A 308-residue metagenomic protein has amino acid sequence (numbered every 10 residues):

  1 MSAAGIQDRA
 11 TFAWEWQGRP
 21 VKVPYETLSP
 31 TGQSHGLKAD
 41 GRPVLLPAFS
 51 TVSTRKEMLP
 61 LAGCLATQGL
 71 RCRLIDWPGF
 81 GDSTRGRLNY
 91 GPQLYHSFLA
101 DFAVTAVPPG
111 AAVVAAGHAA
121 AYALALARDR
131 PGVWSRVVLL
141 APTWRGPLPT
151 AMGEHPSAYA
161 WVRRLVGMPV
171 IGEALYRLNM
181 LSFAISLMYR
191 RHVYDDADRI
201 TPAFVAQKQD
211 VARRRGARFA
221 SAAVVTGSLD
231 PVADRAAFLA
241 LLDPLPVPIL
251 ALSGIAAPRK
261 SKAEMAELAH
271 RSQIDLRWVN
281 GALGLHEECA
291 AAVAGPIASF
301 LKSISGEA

Functional and structural regions predicted by a protein language model:
S2-K22: N-terminal cap/lid segment of alpha/beta-hydrolase-fold proteins
Q17, L59, L74-H118, W144 (+1 more regions): Active-site loop/oxyanion-hole signature of alpha/beta-hydrolase fold enzymes
L28-S29, H35-D82: Conserved HGGG/HGGXW glycine-rich cap/lid loop of the alpha/beta-hydrolase fold
A120-P131, V137: Short glycine-enriched nucleophile-adjacent loop and the immediately C-terminal alpha-helix near the catalytic center
W134-I171: Flexible "cap/lid" loop of the alpha/beta hydrolase fold
R177-L241: Conserved alpha/beta-hydrolase catalytic His-Asp/Glu region
P244-G281: Conserved loop-alpha-helix segment in the C-terminal half of the alpha/beta-hydrolase fold that carries the catalytic
G281-A294: Catalytic histidine-centered segment of alpha/beta-hydrolase-like enzymes
